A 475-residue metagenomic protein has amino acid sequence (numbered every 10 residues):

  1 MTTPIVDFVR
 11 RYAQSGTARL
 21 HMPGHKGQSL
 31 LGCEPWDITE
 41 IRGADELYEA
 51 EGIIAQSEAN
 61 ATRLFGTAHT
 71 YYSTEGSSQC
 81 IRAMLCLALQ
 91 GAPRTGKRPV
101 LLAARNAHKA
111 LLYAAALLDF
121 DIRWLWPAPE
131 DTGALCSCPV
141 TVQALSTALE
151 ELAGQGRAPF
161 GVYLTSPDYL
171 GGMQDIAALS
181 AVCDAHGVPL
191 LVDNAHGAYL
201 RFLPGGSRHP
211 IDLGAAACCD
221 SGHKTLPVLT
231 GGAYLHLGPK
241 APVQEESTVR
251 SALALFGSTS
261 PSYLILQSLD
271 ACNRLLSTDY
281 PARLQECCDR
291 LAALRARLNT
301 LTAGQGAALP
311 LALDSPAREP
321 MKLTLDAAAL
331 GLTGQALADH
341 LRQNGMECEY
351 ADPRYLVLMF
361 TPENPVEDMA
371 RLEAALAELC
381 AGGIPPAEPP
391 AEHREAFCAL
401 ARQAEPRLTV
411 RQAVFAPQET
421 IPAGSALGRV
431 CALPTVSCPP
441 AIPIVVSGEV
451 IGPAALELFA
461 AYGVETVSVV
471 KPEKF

Functional and structural regions predicted by a protein language model:
M1-G52, V188: N-terminal "arm"/small-domain region of PLP-dependent enzymes with the aminotransferase-like
T2-R10, G76-L311: Conserved PLP-enzyme active-site core in the AAT-like
G27, Y169, H223-T225, K240-P242 (+7 more regions): Short, glycine-/Ser/Thr-/acidic-enriched flexible segments
E34-Q79: Conserved N-terminal alpha-helix of the aminotransferase class I/II PLP-enzyme fold
A68-T70, K97-L101, I444: Short active-site oxyanion
A104, L125, T165, D193 (+6 more regions): Generic beta-strand/beta-sheet core signal
N299-A454, L458-G463: Conserved C-terminal alpha-helix-loop-beta "cap" of PLP-dependent enzymes that closes/shapes the active-site mouth
V467-F475: Charge-dense polyanion-binding interfaces
